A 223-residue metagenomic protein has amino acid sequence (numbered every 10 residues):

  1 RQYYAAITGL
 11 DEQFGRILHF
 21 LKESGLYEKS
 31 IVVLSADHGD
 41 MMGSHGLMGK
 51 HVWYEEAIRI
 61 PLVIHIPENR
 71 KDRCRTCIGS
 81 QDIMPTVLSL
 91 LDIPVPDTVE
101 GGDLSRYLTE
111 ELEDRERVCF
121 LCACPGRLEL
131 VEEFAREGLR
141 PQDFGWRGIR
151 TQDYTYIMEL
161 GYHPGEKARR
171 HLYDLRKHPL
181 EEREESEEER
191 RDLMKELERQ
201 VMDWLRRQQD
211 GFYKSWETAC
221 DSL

Functional and structural regions predicted by a protein language model:
R1-G9, V52-I60, N69-P85, L91-D103 (+2 more regions): A short beta-strand-to-alpha-helix junction
R1-S30, W204: A long, amphipathic alpha-helix that forms part of the scaffold/cap immediately adjacent to metal-dependent active
H19-N69, G79: Histidine-centered active-site microenvironments of extracellular/periplasmic hydrolases and transferases
E28-V33, K71-Q142, R147, Y213-T218: Polar, surface-exposed loop/tail segments that function as active-site lids or cofactor/substrate-recognition elements
E55-E56, A123-S186, S215: C-terminal, low-complexity/hydrophilic appendages and adjacent surface loops of extracellular/periplasmic anionic
R59, G79-L90, D103, Y107 (+5 more regions): Generic recognition of well-ordered alpha-helical segments
E185-L223: Long, internal low-complexity/basic segments
